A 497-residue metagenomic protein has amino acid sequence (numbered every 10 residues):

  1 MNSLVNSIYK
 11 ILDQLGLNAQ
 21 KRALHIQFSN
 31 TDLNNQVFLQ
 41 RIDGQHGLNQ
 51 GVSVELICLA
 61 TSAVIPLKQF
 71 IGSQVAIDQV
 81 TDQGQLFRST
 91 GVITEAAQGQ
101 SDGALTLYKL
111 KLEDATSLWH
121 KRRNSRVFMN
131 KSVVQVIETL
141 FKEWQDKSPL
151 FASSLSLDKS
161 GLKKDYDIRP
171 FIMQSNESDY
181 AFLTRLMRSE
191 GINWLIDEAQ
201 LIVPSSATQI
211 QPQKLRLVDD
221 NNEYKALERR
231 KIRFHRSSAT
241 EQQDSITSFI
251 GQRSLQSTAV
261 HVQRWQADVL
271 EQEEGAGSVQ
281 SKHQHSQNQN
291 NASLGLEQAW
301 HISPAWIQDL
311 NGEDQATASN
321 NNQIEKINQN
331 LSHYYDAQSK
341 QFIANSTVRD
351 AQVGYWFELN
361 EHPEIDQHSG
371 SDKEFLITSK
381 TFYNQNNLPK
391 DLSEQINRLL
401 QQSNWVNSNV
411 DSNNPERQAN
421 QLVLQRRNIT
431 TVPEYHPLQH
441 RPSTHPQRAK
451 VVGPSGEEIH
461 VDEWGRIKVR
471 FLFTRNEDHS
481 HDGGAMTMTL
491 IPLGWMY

Functional and structural regions predicted by a protein language model:
M1-Y497: Amphipathic alpha-helical and helix-coil boundary elements used as assembly and membrane-proximal scaffolds
